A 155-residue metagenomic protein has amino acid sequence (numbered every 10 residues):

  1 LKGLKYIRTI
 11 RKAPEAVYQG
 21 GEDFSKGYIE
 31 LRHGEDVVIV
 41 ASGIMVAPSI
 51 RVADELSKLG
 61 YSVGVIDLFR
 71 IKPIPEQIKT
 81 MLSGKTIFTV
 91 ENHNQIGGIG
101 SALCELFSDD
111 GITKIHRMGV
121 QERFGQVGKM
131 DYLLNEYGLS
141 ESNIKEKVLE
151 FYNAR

Functional and structural regions predicted by a protein language model:
L1, R8-R155: Thiamine diphosphate
